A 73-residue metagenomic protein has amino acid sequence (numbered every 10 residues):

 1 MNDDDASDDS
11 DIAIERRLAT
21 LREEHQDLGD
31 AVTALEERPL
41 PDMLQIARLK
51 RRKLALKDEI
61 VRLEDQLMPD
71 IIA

Functional and structural regions predicted by a protein language model:
M1-D8, G29: Short, charge-rich amphipathic alpha-helices with coiled-coil/heptad character
D11-A73: Amphipathic, hydrophobic secondary-structure cores in small proteins
